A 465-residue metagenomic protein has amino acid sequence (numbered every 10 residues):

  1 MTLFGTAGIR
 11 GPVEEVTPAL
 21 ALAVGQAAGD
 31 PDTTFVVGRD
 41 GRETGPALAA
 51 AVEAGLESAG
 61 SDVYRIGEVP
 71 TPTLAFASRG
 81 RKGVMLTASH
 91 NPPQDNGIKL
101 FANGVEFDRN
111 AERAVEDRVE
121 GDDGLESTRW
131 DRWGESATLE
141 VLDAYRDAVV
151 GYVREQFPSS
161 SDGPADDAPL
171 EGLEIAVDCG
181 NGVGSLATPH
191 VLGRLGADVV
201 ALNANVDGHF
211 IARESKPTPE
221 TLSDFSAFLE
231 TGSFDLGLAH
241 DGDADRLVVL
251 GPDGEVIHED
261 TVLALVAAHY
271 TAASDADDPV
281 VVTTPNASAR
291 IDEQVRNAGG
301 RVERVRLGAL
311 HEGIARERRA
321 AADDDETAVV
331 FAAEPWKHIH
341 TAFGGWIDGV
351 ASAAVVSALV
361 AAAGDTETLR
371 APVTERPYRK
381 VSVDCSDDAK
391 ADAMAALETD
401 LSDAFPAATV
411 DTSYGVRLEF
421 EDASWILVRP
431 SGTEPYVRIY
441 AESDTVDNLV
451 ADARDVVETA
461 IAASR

Functional and structural regions predicted by a protein language model:
M1-V52, S58-D62, R81-K82, W133-G172: An N-terminal, well-structured beta->alpha segment
G5, V37, V63-G67, L86 (+7 more regions): General beta-strand structural signal in soluble alpha/beta enzymes
G29, V36-D95, H190-L250: N-terminal small/polar loop signature for handling phosphorylated ligands or for N-terminal nucleophile
E57, I66, E120-D147, G251-A333 (+1 more regions): Proline/glycine-rich low-complexity loops and linkers
Q94-F225: Gly/Ser/Thr-enriched, mixed-charge loops and adjacent short helices that form phosphate/oxyanion-binding elements
Q94-G121, L250-L263, F343-V356: A short, gly/pro- and small-residue-rich
D277-Y440, V446-R465: Phosphate-binding and adjacent anionic-ligand microenvironments
